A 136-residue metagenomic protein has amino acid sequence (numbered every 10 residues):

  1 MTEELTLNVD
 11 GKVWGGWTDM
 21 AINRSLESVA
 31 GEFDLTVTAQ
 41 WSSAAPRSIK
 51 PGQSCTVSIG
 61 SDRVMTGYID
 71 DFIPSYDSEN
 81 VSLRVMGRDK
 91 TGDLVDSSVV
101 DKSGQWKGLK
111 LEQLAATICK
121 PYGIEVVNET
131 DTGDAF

Functional and structural regions predicted by a protein language model:
M1-V99: Assembly/oligomerization scaffold segments
E79-F136: Charged- and aromatic-enriched interaction segments used to assemble and dock large macromolecular complexes
